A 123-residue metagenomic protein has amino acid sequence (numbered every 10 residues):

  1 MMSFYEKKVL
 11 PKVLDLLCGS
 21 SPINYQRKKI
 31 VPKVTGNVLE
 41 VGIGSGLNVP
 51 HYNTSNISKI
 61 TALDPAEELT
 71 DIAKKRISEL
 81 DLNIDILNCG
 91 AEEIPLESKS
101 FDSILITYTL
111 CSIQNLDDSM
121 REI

Functional and structural regions predicted by a protein language model:
M1-P22: Class I SAM-dependent methyltransferase Rossmann-like catalytic core, especially the SAM/SAH-binding loop
L17-N37, L47-H51: Conserved alpha-helix/loop element of class I SAM-dependent methyltransferases that forms part of the SAM/SAH-binding
V31-K33, S98, M120: A short, aliphatic-rich alpha-helical micro-motif
G36, S58, D102: Conserved acidic residues
L39-E93: Class I SAM-dependent methyltransferase SAM/SAH-binding core
C89-I104: A short acidic, Gly/Pro-enriched loop at the edge of an enzyme's catalytic core that lines a small-molecule cofactor
T107-L110: Residues lining the SAM
I113-E122: A short, conserved alpha-helix within the catalytic core of class I
